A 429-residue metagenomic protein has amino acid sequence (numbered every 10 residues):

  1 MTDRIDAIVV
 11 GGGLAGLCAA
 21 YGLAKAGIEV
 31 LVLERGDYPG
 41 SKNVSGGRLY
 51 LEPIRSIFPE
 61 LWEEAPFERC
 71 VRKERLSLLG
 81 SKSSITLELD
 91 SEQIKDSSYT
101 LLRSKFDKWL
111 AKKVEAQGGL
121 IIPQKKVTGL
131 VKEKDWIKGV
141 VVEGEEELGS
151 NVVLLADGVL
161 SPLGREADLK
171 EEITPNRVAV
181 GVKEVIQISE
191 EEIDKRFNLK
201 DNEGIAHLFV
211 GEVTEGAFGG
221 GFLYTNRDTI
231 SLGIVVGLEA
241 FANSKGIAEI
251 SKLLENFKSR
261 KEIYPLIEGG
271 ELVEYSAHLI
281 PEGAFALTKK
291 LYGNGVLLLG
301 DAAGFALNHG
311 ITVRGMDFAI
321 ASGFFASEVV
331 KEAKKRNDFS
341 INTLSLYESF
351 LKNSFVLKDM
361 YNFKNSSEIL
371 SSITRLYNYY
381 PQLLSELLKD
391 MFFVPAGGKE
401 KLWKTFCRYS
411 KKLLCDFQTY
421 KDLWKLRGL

Functional and structural regions predicted by a protein language model:
D3-V32: N-terminal Rossmann-like FAD-binding beta1-loop-alpha1 element of flavoenzymes
A15, Y38, L160: Conserved Rossmann-like nucleotide-cofactor binding loop
G36-S81: N-terminal FAD cofactor-binding segment of flavoenzymes
E92-K112, A242-A248: Short beta-strand to alpha-helix junction loop
K113-E262: Predominantly flavin-linked oxidoreductase catalytic cores and closely associated redox partners
T214-F218, R227, N243, I247-F318 (+4 more regions): FAD/FMN-dependent oxidoreductases across multiple families
A306, F325-L376: Active-site-proximal substrate-binding core of FAD-dependent oxidoreductases
L370-L429: C-terminal auxiliary extensions adjacent to catalytic cores
